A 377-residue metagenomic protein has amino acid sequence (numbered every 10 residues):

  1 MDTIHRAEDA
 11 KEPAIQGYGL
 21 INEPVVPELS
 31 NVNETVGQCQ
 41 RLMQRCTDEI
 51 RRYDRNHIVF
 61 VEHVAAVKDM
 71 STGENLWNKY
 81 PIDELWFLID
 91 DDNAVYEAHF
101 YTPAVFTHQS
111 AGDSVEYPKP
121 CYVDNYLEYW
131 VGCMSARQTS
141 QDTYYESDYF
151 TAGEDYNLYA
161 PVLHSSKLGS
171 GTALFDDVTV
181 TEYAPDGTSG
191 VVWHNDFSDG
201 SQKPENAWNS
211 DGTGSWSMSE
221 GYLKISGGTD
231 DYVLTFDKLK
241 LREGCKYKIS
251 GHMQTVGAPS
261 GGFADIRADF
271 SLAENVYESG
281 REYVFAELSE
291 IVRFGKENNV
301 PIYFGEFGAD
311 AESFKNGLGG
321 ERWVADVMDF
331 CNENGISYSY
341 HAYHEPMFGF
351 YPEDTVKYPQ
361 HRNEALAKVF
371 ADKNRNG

Functional and structural regions predicted by a protein language model:
M1-T3, C46: Active-site beta->alpha N-cap acidic-glycine motif
D9-A14, P24-C133, Q141, D269-N334 (+1 more regions): Extracellular glycoside hydrolase catalytic/binding regions
I21-N22, H63-A65, Y340-M347: Short, solvent-exposed turn/loop segments enriched in Gly/Ser/Thr/Pro and often Arg
A104-H108, Q202-A207, F348-G349: Short, solvent-exposed loop/turn elements at domain surfaces
L127-E278: Extracellular and organelle-lumenal recognition/adhesion modules and their flexible linkers in secreted
G132-C133, T179, W216, L272 (+1 more regions): Aromatic-rich peripheral "rim/lid" segments of glycoside hydrolase catalytic domains that contact and position glycan
K246, P301, S337: Residue-level detector of anion-binding/catalytic polar loops
